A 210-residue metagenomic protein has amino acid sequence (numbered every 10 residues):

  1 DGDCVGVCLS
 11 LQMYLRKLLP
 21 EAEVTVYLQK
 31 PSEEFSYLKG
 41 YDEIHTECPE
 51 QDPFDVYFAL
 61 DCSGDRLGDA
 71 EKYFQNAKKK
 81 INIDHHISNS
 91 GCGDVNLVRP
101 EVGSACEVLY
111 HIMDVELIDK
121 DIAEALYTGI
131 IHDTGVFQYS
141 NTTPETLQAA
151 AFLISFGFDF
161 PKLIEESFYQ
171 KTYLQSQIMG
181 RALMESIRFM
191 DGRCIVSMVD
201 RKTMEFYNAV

Functional and structural regions predicted by a protein language model:
D1, D65-L67, S88-S90, F137 (+1 more regions): Short, acidic Gly/Pro/Ser/Thr-rich loop/turn segments
D1, L11, F35, F58 (+3 more regions): Divalent metal-coordination and catalytic microenvironments
C4-S36, E50-F54, G135-V210: Hydrophobic helix-and-loop "lid/oligomerization" segment in the mid-to-C-terminal part of catalytic domains
Y14-K17, Y73-I81, V115, P144-E145: A glycine- and small-aliphatic-rich helix-loop capping segment at beta-alpha/alpha-beta transitions that lines
Q29-K30, L60-S63, I83-H86, I112 (+4 more regions): Fold-independent oxyanion-binding glycine-rich loops and adjacent beta-strand/coil segments at enzyme active sites
K39-Y41, H45-V95: Active-site cofactor/cluster-binding pocket
I83-A149: Short alpha-helices
